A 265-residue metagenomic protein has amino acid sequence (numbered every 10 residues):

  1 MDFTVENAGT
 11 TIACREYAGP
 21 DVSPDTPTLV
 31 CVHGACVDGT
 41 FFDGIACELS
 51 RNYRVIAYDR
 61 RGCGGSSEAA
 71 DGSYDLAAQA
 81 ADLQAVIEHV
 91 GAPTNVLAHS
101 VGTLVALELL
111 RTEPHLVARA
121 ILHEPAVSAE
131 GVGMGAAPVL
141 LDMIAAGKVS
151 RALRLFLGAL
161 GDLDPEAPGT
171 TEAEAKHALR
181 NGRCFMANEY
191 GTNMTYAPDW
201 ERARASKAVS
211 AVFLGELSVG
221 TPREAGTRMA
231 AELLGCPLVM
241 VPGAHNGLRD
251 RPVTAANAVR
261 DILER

Functional and structural regions predicted by a protein language model:
E6-S67: Conserved HGGG/HGGXW glycine-rich cap/lid loop of the alpha/beta-hydrolase fold
C31-G34, S100, G215: Glycine-rich His-Gly loop
I56-N95: Active-site loop/oxyanion-hole signature of alpha/beta-hydrolase fold enzymes
D59-C63, A126, P242-A244: Short beta-to-alpha linker loops that shape the active-site pocket of alpha/beta-hydrolase fold enzymes
A92-A129: Conserved hydrolase catalytic core segment
P125, A129-A175, A187-T192: Helix-rich cap/lid subdomain of alpha/beta-hydrolase
H177-L234, V239-G243, L248: Conserved serine/cysteine hydrolase catalytic core
R249-I262: Post-His helix in hydrolase/transferase enzymes
